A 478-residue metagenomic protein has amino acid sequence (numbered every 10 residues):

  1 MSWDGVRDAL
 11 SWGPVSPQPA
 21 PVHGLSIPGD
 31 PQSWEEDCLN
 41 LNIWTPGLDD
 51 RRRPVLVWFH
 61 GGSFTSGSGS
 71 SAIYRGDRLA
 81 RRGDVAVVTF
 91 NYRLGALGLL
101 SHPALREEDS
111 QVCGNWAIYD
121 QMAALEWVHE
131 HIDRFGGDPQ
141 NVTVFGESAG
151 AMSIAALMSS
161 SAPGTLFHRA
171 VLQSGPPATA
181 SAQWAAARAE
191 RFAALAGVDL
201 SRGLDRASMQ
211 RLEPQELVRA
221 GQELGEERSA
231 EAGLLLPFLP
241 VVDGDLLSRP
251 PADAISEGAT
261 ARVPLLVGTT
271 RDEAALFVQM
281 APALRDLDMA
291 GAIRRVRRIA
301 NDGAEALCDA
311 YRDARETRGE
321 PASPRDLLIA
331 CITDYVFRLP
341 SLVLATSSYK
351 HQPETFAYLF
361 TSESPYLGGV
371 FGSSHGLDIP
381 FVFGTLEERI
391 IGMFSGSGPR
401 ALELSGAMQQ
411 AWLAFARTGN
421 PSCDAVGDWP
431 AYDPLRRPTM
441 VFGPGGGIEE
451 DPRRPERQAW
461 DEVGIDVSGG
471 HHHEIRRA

Functional and structural regions predicted by a protein language model:
M1-E36, L79, A151, R211-A252 (+1 more regions): N-terminal redox-cofactor-binding region of secreted/periplasmic oxidoreductases
M1-N115, P139, I391-M408, R417-D428 (+4 more regions): Non-catalytic accessory segments of hydrolases
P28-R206, R228, D253-V278: Serine-hydrolase-like catalytic core of hydrolytic proteins
L56, M122-L125, H129, A155-M158 (+12 more regions): Non-transmembrane alpha-helical segments in soluble domains of secreted/periplasmic/extracellular proteins
H129-I132, S161, A196, R315 (+2 more regions): Sec/Tat-exported extracytoplasmic proteins
R169, Q215-P399, A411: Substrate-gating cap/lid region and adjacent catalytic-acid/histidine neighborhood within extracellular/lumenal
W184-E223, M289-V296: Helix-rich cap/lid subdomain of alpha/beta-hydrolase
R338-A478: Mobile gating loops/cap/lid regions near enzyme active sites that modulate substrate access
